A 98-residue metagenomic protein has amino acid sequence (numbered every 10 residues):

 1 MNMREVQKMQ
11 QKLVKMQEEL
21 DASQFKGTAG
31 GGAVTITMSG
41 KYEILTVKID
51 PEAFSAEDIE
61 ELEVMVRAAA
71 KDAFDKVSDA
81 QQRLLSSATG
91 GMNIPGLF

Functional and structural regions predicted by a protein language model:
M1-K26, K76-F98: Long amphipathic alpha-helical segments used for membrane anchoring, targeting, substrate engagement, or oligomerization
M3-V6, I59, E63: Short, structured helix-loop boundary elements
V6, Y42, V66: Residue-level signature of catalytic and energy-coupling elements of molecular machines, predominantly ATP/GTP-dependent
K15, D58-E60, R67-K71: Short, surface-exposed linear patches
F25-K48: N-terminal intrinsically disordered, cationic/polar leader segments that include organellar targeting peptides
V47-E61: A short interface-forming secondary-structure element
M65, A69-A80: Stable alpha-helical structural segments in soluble proteins, enriched in small hydrophobic residues
